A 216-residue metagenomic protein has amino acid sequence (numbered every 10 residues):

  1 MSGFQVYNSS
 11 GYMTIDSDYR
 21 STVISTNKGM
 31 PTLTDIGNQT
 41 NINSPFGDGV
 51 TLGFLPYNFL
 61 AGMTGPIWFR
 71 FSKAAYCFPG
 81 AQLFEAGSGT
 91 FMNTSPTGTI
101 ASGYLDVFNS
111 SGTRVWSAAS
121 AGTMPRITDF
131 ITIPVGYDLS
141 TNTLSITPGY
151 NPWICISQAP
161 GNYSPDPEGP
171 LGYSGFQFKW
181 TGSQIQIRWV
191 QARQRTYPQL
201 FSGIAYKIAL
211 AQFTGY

Functional and structural regions predicted by a protein language model:
M1-V50, Q82-W153, Q158-Y163, R193-Y216: Extracellular receptor-binding modules and their adjoining Ser/Thr/Gly/Asp/Asn-rich linkers
N27-K28, R70-K73, K179, K207: Context-gated lysine
D48-G62: The feature marks the first
L60-L83, L171-Q177, Q186, V190-T196: A cross-kingdom feature marking solvent-exposed beta-strand/loop segments within repeated, beta-rich binding/scaffold
Y163-P165, L171: Carbohydrate-recognition beta-sandwich/jelly-roll modules in extracellular/periplasmic carbohydrate-active proteins
G182-Q184: Short, solvent-exposed coil/turn segments at beta-strand boundaries
